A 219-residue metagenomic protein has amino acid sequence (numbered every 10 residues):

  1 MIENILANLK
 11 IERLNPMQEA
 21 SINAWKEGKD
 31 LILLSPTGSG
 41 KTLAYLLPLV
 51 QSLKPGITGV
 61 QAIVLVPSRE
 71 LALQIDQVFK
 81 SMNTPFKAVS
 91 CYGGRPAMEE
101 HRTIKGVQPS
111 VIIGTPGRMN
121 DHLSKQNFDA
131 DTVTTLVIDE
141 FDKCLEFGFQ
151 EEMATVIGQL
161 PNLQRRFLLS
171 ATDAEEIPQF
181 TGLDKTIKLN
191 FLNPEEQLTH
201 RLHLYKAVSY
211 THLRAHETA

Functional and structural regions predicted by a protein language model:
M1-I32: Conserved pre-motif I regulatory segment
N23-K26, L43-G56: Walker A/P-loop NTP-binding motif
D30-Y45: Walker A/P-loop
G59-G114: Conserved nucleic-acid-binding Ia/Ib motif block in the N-terminal RecA-like helicase ATPase lobe
Q61, Q108-V111, T134, L163-F167: Loop/turn-to-beta-strand initiation segments
T135, D142-L192: Post-DEXD/H (motif II) to motif III coupling segment of the RecA-like Helicase ATP-binding lobe
G182-S209: Interdomain hinge/linker at the junction between the two RecA-like core domains of SF2 helicases
H212-A219: Single conserved hydrophobic/aromatic residue that forms the stacking wall/gate of nucleotide- or nucleobase-binding
